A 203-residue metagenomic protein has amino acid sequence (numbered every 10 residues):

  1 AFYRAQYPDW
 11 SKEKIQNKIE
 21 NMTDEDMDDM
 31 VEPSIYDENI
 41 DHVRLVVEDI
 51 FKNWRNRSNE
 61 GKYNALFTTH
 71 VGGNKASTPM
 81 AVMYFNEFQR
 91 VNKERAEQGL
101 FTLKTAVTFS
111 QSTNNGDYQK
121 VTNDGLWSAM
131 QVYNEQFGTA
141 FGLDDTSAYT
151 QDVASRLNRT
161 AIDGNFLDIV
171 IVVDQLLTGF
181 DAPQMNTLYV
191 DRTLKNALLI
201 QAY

Functional and structural regions predicted by a protein language model:
A1-N64, V82-F85, R90-A96: Interdomain helical connector at the RecA1-RecA2 junction of SF1/SF2 helicase-like NTPases
M30-D41, G72-K75, A140, D144: Generic amphipathic alpha-helical segments used as scaffolds and interaction surfaces in large, multi-domain proteins
H42-V46, M80, Y149, K195-L198: Helical mechanochemical/support elements of P-loop NTPase systems and associated helical scaffolds
N59-K62, A96-L103, G164-F166: Short helix-terminating capping/connector loops at secondary-structure junctions
K62-Y63, L100-K104, P183-T187, A197: Short glycine-/polar-rich loops that comprise or flank the Walker A/P-loop and associated switch/sensor motifs
Y63-G72: Conserved RecA-like ASCE P-loop NTPase motor core of nucleic-acid helicases/translocases
G73-A129, V173: Conserved helicase motor "Helicase C" RecA-like lobe of SF1/SF2 P-loop NTPases
S110-Y203: Conserved RecA-like P-loop NTPase helicase motor core
